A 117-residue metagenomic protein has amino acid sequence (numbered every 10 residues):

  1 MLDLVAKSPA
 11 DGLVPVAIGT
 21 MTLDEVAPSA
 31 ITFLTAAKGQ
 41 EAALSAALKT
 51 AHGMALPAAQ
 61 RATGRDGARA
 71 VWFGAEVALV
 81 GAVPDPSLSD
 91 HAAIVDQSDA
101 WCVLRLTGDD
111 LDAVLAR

Functional and structural regions predicted by a protein language model:
M1-R117: Basic, glycine/lysine-rich polyanion-binding surfaces/domains
